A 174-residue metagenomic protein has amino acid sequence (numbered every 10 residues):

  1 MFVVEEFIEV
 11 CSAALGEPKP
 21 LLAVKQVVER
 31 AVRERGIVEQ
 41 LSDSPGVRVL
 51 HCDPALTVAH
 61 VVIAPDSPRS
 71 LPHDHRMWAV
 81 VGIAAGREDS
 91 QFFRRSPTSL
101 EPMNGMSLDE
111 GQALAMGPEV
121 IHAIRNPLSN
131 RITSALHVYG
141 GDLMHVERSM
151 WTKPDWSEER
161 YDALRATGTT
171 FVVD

Functional and structural regions predicted by a protein language model:
M1-G36: N-terminal leader/capping segments at the start of a protein or of a new domain
E39-P68: A short glycine-rich, His/Asp/Glu-containing loop-to-beta-strand
P65, H75-R95: Glycine- and acidic-residue-biased ligand/ion/polar-headgroup-sensing regions
S70-P72, S90-Q91, M116, I121-L128: Short beta-strand His + acidic residue motifs that chelate non-heme Fe in jelly-roll/DSBH and cupin folds
V80-G82, N130-V146: A short hydrophobic beta-strand segment most commonly corresponding to one strand of the jelly-roll/cupin
R95-A123, S157-L164: Short acidic-glycine-tyrosine-enriched beta hairpin
S107, P127-R131: A short, structured loop/turn motif at beta-sheet edges
P154-D174: Acidic/histidine-enriched, glycine/proline-rich intrinsically disordered or flexible terminal extensions
